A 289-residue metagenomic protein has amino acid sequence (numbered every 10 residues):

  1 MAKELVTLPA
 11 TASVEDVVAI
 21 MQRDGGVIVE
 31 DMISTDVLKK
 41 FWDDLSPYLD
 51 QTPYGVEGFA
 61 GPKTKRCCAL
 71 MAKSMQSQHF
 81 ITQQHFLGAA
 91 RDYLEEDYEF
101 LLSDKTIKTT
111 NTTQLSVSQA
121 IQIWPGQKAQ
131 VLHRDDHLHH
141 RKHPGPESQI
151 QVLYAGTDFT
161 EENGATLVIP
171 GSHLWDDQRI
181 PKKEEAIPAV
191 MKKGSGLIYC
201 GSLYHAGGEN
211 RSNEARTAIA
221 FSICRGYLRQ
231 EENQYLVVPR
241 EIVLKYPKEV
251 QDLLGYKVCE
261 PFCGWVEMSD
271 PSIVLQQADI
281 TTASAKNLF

Functional and structural regions predicted by a protein language model:
A2-R23, E30-L132, L138: Non-heme Fe(II)-dependent double-stranded beta-helix
I28-V29, V152-Y154, L197-Y199: Short hydrophobic-aromatic micro-motifs
R66, K73, S116-V117, S148-I150 (+3 more regions): Residues that flank catalytic or metal-binding motifs in active/ligand-binding sites
Q84-G88, I150, K192: A structural signal for well-ordered alpha-helical segments within the folded catalytic domains of diverse enzymes
S118-A120, V152-Y154, I219-I223: A structural signal for short, well-ordered beta-strand segments
I121, D158-F159, S202-L203: Short Ser/Thr-interspersed hydrophobic loop/turn segments at strand-loop and sheet-helix junctions that line or gate
W124-V190, L228-V238: Catalytic core of non-heme Fe(II) oxygenases with the double-stranded beta-helix
Q178-I198, S202-L203, G208-F289: Conserved double-stranded beta-helix
